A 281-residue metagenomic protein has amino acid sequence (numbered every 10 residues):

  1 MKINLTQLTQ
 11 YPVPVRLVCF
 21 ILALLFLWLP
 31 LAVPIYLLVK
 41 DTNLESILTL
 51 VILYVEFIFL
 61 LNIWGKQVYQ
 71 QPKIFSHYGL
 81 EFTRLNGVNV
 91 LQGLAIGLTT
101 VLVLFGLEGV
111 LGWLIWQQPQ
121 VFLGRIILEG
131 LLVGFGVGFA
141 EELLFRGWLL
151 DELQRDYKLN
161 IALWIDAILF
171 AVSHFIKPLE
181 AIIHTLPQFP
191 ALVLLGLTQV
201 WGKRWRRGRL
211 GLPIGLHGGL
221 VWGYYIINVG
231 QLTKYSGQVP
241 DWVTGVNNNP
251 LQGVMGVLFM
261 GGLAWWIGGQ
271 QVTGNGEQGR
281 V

Functional and structural regions predicted by a protein language model:
K2-L5, Y36-T49, P72-L143, L150-D156 (+1 more regions): Juxtamembrane helix-loop-helix connectors linking adjacent transmembrane helices in multi-pass membrane enzymes
R16-Q70, L80, V88-G93, I126-E129 (+1 more regions): Alpha-helical transmembrane segments in multi-pass membrane proteins
V55-W64, L132-F139, G196-L197, V254-I267: Hydrophobic cores of alpha-helical transmembrane segments in multi-pass inner/ER membrane proteins, independent
W113-Q120, I176-H184: Membrane-interface helix caps and helix-loop-helix hairpins in membrane proteins
V133-G134, G138, L159-F175, V193-G196: Small-polar-interrupted transmembrane alpha-helices in polytopic inner-membrane proteins
A140-I165, W201-R209: Membrane-interface helix/loop boundary segments of multi-pass membrane proteins
A162-F170, G211-G223: Central hydrophobic cores of alpha-helical transmembrane segments in multi-pass integral membrane proteins
G218-G279: C-terminal membrane module of polytopic membrane proteins
